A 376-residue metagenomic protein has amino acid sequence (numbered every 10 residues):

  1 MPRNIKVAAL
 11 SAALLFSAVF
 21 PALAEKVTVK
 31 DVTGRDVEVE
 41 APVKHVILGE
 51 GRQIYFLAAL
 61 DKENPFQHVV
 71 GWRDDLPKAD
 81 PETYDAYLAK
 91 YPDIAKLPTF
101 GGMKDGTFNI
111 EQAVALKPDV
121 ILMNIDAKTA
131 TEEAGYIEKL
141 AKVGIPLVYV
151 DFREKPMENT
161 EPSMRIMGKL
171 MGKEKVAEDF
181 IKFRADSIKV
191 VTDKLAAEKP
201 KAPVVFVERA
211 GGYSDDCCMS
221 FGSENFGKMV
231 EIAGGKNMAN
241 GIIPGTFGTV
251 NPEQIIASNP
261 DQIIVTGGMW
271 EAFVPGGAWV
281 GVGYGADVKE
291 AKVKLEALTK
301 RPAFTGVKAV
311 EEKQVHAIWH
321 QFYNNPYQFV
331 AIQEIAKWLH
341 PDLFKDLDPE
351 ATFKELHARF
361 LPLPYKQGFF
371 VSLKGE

Functional and structural regions predicted by a protein language model:
M1-L10: Bacterial N-terminal signal peptides that target proteins for export
A9-V19: Bacterial N-terminal signal peptides
L23-E376: N-terminal ligand-binding lobe of clamshell/alpha-beta domains
